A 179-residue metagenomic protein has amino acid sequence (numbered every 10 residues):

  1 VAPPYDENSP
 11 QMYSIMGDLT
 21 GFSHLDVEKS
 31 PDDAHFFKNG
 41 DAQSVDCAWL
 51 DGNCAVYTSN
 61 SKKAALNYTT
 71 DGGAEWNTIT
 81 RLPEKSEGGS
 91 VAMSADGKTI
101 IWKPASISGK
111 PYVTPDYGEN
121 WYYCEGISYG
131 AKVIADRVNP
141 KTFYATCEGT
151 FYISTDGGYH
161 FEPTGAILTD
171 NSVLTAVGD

Functional and structural regions predicted by a protein language model:
V1-E7, Q43-D51, G89-D96, V133-V138 (+1 more regions): Structural signature of eukaryotic scaffold interfaces centered on beta-propeller domains
D18, S61-K62, S106-I107, G149: Residue-level signature of beta-propeller blades and closely related beta-rich strand-turn architectures in secreted
G21-H24, W49, N67-T70, S94 (+2 more regions): Conserved Ser/Thr-centered positions that define the repeating blades of beta-propeller domains
D32-H35, N77-R81, Y122-G126, E162-A166: Beta-propeller fold detector
F37-A42, L82-G88, I127-K132, I167-S172: Short coil/turn segments at the loop-to-beta-strand junctions that recur within blades of beta-propeller repeat folds
N67, A74, Y112, E119-Y122 (+2 more regions): Conserved positions within tandem-repeat grammars
C124-V138, Y144-D179: Eukaryotic tandem repeat interaction scaffolds
